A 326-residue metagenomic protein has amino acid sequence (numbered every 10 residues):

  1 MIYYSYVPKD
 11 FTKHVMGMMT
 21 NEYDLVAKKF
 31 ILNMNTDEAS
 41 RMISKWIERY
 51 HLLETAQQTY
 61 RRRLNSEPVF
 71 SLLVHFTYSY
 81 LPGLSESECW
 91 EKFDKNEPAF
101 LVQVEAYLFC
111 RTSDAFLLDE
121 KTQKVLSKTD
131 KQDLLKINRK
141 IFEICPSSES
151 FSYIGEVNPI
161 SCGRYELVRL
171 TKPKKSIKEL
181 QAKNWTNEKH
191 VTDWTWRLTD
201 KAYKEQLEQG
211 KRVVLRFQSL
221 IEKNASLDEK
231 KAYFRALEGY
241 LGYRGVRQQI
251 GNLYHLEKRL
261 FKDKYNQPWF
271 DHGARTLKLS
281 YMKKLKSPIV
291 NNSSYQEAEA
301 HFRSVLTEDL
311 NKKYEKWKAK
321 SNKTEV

Functional and structural regions predicted by a protein language model:
M1, K9-H14, Y153-V326: Right-hand nucleic-acid polymerase module
M1-V157, K320-E325: Conserved polymerase palm-domain catalytic core
